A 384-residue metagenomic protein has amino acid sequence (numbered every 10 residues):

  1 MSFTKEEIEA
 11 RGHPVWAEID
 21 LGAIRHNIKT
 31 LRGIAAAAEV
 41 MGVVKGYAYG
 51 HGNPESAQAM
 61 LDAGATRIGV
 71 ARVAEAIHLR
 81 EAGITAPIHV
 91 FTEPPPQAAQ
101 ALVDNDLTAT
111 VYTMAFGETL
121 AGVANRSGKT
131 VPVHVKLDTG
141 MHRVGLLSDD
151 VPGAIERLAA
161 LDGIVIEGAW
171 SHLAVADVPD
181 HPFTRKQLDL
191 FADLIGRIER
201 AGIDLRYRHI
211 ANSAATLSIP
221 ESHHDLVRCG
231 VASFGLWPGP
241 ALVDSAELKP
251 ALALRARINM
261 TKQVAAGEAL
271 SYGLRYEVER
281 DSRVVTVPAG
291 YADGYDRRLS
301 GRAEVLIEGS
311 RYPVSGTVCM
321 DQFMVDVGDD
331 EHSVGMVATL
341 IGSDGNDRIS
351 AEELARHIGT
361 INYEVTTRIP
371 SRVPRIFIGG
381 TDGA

Functional and structural regions predicted by a protein language model:
M1-R25, K29, G33, A74-E75 (+4 more regions): Active-site anion/phosphate-binding pocket segments in diverse small-molecule metabolic enzymes
F3-R11, V15-E18, A23-H26, G33 (+2 more regions): Active-site-proximal beta-alpha core segment in soluble small-molecule metabolic enzymes
